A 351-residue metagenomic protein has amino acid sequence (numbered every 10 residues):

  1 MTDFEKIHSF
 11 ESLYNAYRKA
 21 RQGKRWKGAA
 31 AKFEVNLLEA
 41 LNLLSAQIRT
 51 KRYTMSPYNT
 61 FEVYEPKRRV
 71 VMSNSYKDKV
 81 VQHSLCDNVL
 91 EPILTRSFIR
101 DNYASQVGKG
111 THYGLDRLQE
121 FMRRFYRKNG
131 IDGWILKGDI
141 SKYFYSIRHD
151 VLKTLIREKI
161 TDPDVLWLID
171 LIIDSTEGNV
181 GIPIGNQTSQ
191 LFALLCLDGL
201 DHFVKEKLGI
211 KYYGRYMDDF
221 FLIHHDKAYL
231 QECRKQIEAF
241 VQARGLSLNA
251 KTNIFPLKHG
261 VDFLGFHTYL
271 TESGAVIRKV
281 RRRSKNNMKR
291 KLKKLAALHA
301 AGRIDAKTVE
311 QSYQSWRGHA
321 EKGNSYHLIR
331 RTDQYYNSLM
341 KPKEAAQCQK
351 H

Functional and structural regions predicted by a protein language model:
M1-L152, I160: Conserved two-metal-ion catalytic palm core of "right-hand" nucleic acid polymerases, unifying RNA-dependent RNA
A40, Q47, D116-M217, F221-E238 (+2 more regions): Conserved polymerase palm-domain catalytic core
R52-S56, I210-M217, N287-G302: Short, conserved aromatic-histidine micro-motifs
N74-S75, K79, H83, S175 (+2 more regions): Right-hand nucleic-acid polymerase module
L85, I237, V241: PAPS/PAP-binding and catalytic site of the sulfotransferase fold
T95-R96, E206-Y212, G245-L248: Surface-exposed helix-capping loop/turn segments at secondary-structure junctions
A104-Y113, F221-H224, F255-G260: Beta-rich nucleic-acid/ligand-interaction surfaces
